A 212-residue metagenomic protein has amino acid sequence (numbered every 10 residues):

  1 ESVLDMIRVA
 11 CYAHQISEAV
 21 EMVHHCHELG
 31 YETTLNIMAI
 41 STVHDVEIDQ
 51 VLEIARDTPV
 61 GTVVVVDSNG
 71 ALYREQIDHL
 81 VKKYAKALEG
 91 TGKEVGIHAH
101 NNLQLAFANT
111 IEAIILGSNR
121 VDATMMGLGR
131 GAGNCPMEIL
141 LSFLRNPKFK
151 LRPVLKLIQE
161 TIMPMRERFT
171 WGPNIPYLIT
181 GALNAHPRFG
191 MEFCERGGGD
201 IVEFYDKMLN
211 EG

Functional and structural regions predicted by a protein language model:
E1-G212: Catalytic cores and adjacent flexible loops of soluble metabolic enzymes that perform enolate/carbanion chemistry on
